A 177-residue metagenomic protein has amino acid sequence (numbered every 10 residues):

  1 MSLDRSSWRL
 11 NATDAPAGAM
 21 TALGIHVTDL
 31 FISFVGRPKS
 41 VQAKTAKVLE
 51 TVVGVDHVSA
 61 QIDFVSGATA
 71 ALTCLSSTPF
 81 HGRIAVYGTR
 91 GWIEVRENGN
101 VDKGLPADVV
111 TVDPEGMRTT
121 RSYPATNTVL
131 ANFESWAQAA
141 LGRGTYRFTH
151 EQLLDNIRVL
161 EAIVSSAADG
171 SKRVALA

Functional and structural regions predicted by a protein language model:
M1-K44, V48-T51, G170: Predominantly a Rossmann-like dinucleotide-binding segment in NAD(P)-dependent oxidoreductases
A17-G18, T120-Y123, G142-R147: Active-site rim elements
I25-I32, L130-E134, E151-R158: A structural signal for well-ordered alpha-helical segments within the folded catalytic domains of diverse enzymes
F34-G36, F64, A140: A broad structural signal for alpha-helix termini and local helix breaks/kinks
G36-A43, T69, G91, T145 (+2 more regions): Generic structural signal for secondary-structure transition and capping sites
V48-V55, V65-F133, T149: NAD(P)-dinucleotide binding in Rossmann-like oxidoreductases
S135-A177: C-terminal helix-rich "cap/oligomerization" subdomain common to oxidoreductases
